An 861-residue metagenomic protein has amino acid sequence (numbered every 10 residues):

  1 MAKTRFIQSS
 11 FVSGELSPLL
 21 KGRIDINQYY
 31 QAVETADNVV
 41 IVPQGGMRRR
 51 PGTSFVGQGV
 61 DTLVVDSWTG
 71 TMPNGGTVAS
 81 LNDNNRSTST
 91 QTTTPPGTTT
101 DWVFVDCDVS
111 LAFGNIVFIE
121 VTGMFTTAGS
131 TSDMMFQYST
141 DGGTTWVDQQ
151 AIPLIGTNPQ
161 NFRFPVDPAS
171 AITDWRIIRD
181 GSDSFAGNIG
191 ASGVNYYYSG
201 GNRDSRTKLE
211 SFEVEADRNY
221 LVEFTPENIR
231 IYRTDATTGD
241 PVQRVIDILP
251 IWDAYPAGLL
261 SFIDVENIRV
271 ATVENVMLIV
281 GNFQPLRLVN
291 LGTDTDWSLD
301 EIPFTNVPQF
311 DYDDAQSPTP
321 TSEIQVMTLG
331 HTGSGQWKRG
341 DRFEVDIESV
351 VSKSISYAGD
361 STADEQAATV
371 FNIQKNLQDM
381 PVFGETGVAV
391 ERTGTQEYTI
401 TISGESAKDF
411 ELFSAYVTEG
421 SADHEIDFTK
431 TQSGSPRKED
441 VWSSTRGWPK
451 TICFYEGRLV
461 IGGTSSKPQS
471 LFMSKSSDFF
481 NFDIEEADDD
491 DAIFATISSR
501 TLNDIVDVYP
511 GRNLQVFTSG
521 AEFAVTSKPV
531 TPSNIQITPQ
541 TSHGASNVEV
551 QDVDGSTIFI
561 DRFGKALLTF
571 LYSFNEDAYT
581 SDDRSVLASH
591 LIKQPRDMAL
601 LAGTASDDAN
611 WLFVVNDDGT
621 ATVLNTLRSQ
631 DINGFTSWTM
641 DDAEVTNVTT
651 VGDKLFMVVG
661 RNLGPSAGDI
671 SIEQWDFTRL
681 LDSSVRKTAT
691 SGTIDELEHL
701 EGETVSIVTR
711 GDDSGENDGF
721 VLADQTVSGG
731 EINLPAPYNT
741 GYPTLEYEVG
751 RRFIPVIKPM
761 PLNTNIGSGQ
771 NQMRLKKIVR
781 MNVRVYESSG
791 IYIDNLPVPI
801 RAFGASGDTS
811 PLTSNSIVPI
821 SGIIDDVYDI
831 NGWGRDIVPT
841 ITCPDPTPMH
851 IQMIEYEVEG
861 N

Functional and structural regions predicted by a protein language model:
M1-T71, T77-S80, G201-I248, S298-T319 (+5 more regions): N-terminal beta-propeller domains
V60-S110, I119-T126, F136, D300-F371 (+2 more regions): Threonine/glycine-rich low-complexity segments that form extended coil/beta-edge repetitive scaffolds
P95-F113, G201, F753-Q772: Short beta-strands within extracellular/lumenal beta-sheet-rich domains
F104-W175, D204-T207, I231-R233, D247-R269 (+4 more regions): Extended, beta-strand-rich, solvent-exposed assembly scaffolds of outer structural proteins
I177-F185, I841-D845: Short beta-strand-plus-loop segments that form exposed binding edges in beta-rich domains
S261-D313: Hydrophobic or amphipathic alpha-helical targeting/insertion segments
S435-V441, S728-I766, C843-E859: Surface-exposed interaction regions enriched in Ser/Thr/Asp/Glu that occur as long low-complexity tracts or repetitive
I452, R458, S499-D713, D718: Beta-sheet-dominated scaffold domains
